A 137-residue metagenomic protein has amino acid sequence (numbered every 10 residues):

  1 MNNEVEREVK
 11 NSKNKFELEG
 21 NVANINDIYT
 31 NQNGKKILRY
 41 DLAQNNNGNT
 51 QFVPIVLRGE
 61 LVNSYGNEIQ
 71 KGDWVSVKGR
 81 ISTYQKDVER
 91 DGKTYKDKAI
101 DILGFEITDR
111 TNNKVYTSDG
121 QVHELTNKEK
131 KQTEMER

Functional and structural regions predicted by a protein language model:
M1-R137: Single-stranded nucleic acid-binding surfaces, predominantly the OB-fold ssDNA-binding core
